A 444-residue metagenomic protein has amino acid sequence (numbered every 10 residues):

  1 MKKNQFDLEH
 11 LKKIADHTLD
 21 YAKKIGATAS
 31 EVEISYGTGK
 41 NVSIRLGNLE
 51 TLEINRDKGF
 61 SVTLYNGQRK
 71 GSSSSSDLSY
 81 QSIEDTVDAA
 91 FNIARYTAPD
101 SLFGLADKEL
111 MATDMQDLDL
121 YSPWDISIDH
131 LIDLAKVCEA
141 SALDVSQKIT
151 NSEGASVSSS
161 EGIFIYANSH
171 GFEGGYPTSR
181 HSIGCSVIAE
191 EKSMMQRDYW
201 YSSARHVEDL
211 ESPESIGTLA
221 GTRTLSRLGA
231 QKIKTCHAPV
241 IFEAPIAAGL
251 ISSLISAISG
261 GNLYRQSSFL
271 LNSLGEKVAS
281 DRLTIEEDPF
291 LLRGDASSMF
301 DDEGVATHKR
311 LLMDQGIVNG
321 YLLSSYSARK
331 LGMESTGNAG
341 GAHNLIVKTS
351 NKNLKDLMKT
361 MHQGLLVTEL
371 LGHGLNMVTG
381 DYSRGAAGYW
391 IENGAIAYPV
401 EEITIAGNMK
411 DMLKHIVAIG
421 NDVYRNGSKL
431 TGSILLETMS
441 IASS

Functional and structural regions predicted by a protein language model:
M1-S298, V305-H308, D314-Q315, A395 (+2 more regions): Active-site bordering "gate/hinge" segments that shape substrate access to catalytic or cofactor-binding pockets
M115, A257, L271-S444: Dual-mode signal for accessory low-complexity, basic/Gly-rich regions
